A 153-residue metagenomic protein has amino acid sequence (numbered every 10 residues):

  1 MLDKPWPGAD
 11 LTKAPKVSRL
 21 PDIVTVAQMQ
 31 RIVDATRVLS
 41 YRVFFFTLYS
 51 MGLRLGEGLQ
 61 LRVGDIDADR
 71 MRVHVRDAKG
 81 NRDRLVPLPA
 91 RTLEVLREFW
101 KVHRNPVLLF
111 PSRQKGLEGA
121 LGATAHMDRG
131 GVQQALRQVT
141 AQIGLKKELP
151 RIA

Functional and structural regions predicted by a protein language model:
M1-A153: Conserved catalytic core of the tyrosine transesterase superfamily
